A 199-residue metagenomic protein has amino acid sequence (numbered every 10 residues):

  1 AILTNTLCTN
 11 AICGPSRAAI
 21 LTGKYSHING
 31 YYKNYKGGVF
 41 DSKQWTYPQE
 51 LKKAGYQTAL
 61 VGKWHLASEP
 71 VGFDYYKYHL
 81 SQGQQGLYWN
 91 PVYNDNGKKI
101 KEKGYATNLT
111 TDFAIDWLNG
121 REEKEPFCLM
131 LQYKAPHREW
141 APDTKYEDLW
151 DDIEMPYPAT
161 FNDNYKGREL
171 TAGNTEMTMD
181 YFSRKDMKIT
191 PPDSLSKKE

Functional and structural regions predicted by a protein language model:
A1-E199: Formylglycine-dependent sulfatase
